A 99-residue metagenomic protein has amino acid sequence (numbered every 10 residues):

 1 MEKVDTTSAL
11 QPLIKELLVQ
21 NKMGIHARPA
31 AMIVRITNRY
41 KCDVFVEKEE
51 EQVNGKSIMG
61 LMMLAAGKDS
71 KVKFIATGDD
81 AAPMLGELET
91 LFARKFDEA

Functional and structural regions predicted by a protein language model:
M1-L13: SAM-dependent methyltransferases
S8, G60-M62, P83, E89: Intrinsic-disorder/low-complexity peptide segments enriched for small residues
L10-E16, K71-K73: Intrinsic-disorder/low-complexity, polar/charged segments enriched in Ser/Thr/Lys/Arg/Asp/Glu/Gln
I14, A27, A93-R94: Short, intrinsically disordered low-complexity segments
I14-L18, F45, L85, E89: A general secondary-structure boundary signal
L18-M59, M63-G67, A76: Compact, glycine-rich, soluble single-domain proteins
G67-A99: C-terminal structural segments of small proteins and small subunits
